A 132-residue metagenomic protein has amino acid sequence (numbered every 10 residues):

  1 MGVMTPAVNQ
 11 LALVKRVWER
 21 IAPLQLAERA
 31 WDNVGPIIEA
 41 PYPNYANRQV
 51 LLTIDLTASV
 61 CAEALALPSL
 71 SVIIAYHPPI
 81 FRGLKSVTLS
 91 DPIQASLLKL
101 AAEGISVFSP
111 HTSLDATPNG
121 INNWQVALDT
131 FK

Functional and structural regions predicted by a protein language model:
M1-K132: Hydrophobic structural segments
